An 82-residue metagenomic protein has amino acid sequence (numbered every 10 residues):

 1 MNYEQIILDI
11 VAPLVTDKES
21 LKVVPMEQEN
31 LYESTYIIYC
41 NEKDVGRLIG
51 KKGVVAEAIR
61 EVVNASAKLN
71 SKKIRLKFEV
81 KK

Functional and structural regions predicted by a protein language model:
M1-R47, E57-K82: RNA-contacting regions in translation and RNA-metabolism proteins, encompassing KH/S1 modules where present
